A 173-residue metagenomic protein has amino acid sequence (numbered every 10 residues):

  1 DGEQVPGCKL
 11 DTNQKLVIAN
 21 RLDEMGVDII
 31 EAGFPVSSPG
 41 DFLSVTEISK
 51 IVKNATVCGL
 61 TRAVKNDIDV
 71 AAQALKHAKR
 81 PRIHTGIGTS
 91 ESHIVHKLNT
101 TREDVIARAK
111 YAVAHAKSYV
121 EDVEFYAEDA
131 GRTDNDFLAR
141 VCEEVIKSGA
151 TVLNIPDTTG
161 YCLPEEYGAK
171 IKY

Functional and structural regions predicted by a protein language model:
V5-I30, F42-I51, K65-Y173: Alpha/beta enzyme core
P35-G40, R62-K65: Short active-site-proximal "capping" loops at secondary-structure junctions
T56-T61: A glycine-rich helix N-cap at a beta->alpha junction
